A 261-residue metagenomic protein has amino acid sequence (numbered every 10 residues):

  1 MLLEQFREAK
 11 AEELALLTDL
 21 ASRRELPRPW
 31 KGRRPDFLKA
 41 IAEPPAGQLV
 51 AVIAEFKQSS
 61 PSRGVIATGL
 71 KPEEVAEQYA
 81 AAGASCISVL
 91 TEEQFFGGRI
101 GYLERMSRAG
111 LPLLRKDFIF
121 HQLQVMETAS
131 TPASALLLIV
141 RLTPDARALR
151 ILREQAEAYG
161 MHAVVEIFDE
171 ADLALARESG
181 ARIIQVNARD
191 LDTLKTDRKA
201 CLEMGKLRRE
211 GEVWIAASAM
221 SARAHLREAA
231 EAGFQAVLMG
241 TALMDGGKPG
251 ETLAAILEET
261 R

Functional and structural regions predicted by a protein language model:
L2-A67: An N-cap/entry alpha-helix motif that binds or orients negatively charged groups
A51, F56, R63-K116, F120-V164 (+3 more regions): N-terminal active-site wall of soluble small-molecule enzyme domains
S60, A171, D190-D192: Feature marks short, surface-exposed loop/turn motifs that line or immediately flank catalytic pockets and channel
F120-P132, F168-G180, A216-M239, E251: Catalytic cores of alpha/beta
S130-A146, Q185-L194, F234-L253: Glycine-rich phosphate-binding active-site loops on the catalytic face of alpha/beta enzymes
I183-M239: Catalytic-face loop-and-helix region of soluble metabolic enzyme cores
E203-L207, A230, L243-R261: C-terminal helical cap(s) of enzyme catalytic domains, especially alpha/beta-barrels
